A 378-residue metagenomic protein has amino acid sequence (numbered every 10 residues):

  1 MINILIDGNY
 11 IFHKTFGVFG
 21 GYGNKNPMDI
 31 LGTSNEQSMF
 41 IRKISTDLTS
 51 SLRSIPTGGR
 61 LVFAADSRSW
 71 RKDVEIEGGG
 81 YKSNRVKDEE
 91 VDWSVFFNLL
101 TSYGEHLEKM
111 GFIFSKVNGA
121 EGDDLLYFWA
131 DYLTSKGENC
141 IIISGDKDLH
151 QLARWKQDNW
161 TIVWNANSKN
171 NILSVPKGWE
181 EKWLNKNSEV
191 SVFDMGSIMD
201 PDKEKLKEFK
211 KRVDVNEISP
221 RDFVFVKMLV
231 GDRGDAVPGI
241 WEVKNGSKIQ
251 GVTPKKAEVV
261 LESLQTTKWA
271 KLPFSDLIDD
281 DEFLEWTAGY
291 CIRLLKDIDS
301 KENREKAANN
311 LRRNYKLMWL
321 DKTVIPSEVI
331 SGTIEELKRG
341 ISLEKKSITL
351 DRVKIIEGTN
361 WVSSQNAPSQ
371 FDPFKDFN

Functional and structural regions predicted by a protein language model:
I2-I143, Q151-K177, E189-V190, W319 (+1 more regions): Noncatalytic, basic helical substrate-engagement surface that gates or grips nucleic-acid strands
T33, D279-D280, S300, L350 (+2 more regions): Polar helix-capping/helix-linker motif
F40, T57, K306-L311, K316-N378: Low-complexity, acidic/Ser/Thr- and charged residue-rich accessory regions of DNA metabolism proteins
T49-S51, T101-Y103, C291-A307, N314-K316: Intrinsically disordered, low-complexity boundary segments flanking structured domains
G122-D123, G231, A257, N310-N314: Short runs of predominantly hydrophobic/aromatic residues within well-ordered alpha helices that form helix-helix
L133, N216, G231, D351-N360: Short glycine-centered helix-capping/turn motifs at secondary-structure transition points
H150, E180-E305: Helix-hairpin-helix
